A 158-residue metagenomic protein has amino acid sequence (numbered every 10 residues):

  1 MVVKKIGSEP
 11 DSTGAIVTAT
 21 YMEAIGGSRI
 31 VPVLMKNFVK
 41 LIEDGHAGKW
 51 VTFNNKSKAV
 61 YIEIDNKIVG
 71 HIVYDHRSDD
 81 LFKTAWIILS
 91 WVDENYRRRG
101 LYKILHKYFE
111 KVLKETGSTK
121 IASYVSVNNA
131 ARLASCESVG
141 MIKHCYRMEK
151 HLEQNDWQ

Functional and structural regions predicted by a protein language model:
M1-S28, P32, D156-Q158: Conserved N-terminal entry element of GNAT/NAT acetyltransferase domains
I16-T20, N37, I104, Y108 (+1 more regions): Alpha-helical elements of Rossmann-like donor-binding domains used by nucleotide-donor carbohydrate transfer enzymes
A24-F82: Acetyl-CoA-dependent GNAT
F82-E94, Y146-E149: Conserved acetyl-CoA binding element of GNAT-fold acetyltransferases
V92, R98-K111, A134, S138: Conserved acetyl-CoA-binding loop-helix of GNAT-fold acetyltransferases
K103, S126-Y146: Conserved active-site alpha-helix within GNAT-family acetyltransferase domains
L113-V125: Conserved GNAT acetyl-CoA-binding A-motif
M148-D156: Short beta-strand-to-coil "C-cap" segments at the C-terminal boundary of structured domains/repeats, marking
